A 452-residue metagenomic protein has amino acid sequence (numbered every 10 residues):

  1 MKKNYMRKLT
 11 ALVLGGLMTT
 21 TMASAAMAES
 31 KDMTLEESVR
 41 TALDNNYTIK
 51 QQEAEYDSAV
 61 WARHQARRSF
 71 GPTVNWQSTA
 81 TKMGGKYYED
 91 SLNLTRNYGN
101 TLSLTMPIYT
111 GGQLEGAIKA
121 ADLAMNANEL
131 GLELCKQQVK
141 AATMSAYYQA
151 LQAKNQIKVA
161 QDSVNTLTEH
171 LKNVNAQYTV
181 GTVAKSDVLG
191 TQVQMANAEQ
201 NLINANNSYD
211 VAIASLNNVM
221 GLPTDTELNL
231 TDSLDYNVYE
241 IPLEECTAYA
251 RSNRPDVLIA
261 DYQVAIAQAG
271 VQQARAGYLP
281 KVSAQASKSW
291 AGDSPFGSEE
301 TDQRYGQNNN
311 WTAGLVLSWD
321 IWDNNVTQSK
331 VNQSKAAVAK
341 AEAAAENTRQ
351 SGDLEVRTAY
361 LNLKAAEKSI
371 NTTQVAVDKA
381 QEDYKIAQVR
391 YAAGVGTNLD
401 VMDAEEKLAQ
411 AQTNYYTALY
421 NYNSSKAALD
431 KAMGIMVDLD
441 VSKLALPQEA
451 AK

Functional and structural regions predicted by a protein language model:
M1-K8, M33, K136-R251, N362 (+2 more regions): Periplasmic alpha-helical coiled-coil/stalk elements that build and connect Gram-negative outer-membrane
M1-M27: Gram-negative bacterial Sec-dependent N-terminal signal peptides
K2-M6, N414-K452: Acidic, low-complexity, intrinsically disordered peripheral segments
A25-T79, I108, L230-A265, D320-I321 (+4 more regions): Bacterial Sec-pathway N-terminal export signals of envelope proteins
Y47, Q51-S69, M106, E115-Y148 (+9 more regions): Extended amphipathic coiled-coil alpha-helical segments
T73-L134, L258-G270, Y278-T348, A359: Small/polar-residue-enriched beta-strand and adjacent coil segments characteristic of outer-membrane beta-barrel
Y178-T182, Y391-V395, A432, M436: A short glycine-centered flexible hinge/capping loop motif at secondary-structure junctions
A184-S186, V395-T417: Short terminal targeting/anchoring segments
